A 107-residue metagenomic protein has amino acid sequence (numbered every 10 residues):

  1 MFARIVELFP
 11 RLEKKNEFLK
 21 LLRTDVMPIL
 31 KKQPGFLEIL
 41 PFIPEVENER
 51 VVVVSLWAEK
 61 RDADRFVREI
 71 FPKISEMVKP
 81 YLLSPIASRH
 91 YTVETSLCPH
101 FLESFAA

Functional and structural regions predicted by a protein language model:
M1-F2, F18, P34-G35: Short, flexible segments with low predicted structural confidence
F2, L40-E49, E76-A107: Glycine-rich beta-strand-turn "strand-cap" elements at beta-sheet edges
F2-L8, E38-V67: Short, well-ordered beta-strand segments in beta-rich or mixed alpha/beta enzyme and ligand-binding folds
F9-L22: Short, surface-exposed ligand-recognition loops at beta-strand->loop->(often short) alpha-helix junctions that present
K14-N16, R61-A63, S96: Residue-level signal for secondary-structure boundary sites
K20, V51, F71-P72: Residues in and immediately flanking transmembrane alpha helices
R23, F71, E103-A107: Short intrinsically disordered coil segments
T24-D25, L30-L37, L56-H90: An amphipathic, aromatic/His-enriched active-site/gating alpha helix that lines ligand/cofactor pockets
